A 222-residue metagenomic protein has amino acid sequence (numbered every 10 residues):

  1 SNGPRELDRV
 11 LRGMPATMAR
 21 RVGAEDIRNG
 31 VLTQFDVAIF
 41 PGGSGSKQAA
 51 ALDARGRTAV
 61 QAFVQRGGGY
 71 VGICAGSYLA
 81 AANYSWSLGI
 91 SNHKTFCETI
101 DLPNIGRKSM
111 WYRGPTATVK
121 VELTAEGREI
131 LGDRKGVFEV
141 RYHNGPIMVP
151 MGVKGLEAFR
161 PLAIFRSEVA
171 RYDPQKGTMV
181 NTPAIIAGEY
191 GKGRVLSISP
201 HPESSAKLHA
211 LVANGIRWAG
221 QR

Functional and structural regions predicted by a protein language model:
S1-E6, A170-Y172, A206: Short N-terminal binding/cap micro-motifs at the start of the first secondary-structure element
S1-S85: Helical hinge/lid and interdomain linker segments adjacent to catalytic or ligand-binding clefts that mediate domain
D8, R57-Q61, P146, I185 (+2 more regions): Short amphipathic alpha-helical segments and helix-helix/interface helices
G43, H93, E203: Flexible loop residues that form catalytic and substrate-binding hotspots at small-molecule/glycan-binding clefts
S46, A50-K135: A glycine-rich, often tryptophan-bearing local segment used as a flexible ligand/cofactor-contacting loop or short
A51-G56, T178, K207, L211: Soluble or luminal CAZymes and related metallo-dependent hydrolases
W111-R194, S199-E203: Catalytic beta-strand/loop cores that center a nucleophilic Ser/Cys/Thr and support acyl-enzyme chemistry
S204-R222: Acyltransferase
